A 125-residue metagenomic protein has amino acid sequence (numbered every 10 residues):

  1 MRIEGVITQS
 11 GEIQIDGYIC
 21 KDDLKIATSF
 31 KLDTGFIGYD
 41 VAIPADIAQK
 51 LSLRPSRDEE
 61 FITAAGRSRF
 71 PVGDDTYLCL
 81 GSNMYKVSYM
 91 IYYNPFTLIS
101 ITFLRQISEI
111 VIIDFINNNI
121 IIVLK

Functional and structural regions predicted by a protein language model:
M1-K125: Pepsin/retropepsin-fold aspartyl endopeptidases
